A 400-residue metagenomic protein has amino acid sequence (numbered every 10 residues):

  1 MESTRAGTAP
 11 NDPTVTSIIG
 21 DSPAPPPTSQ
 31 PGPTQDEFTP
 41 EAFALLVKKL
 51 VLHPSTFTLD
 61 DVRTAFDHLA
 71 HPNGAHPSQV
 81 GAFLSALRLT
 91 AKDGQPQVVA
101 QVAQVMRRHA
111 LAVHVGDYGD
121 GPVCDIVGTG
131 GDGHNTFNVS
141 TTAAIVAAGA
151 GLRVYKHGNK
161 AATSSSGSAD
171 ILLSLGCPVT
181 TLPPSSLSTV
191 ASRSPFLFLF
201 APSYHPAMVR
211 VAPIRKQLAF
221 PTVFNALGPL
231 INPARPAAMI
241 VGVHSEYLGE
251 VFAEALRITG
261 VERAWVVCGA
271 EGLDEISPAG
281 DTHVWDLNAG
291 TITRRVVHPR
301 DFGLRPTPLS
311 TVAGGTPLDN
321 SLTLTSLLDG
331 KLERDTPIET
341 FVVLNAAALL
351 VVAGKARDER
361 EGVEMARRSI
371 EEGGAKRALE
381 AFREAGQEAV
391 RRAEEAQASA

Functional and structural regions predicted by a protein language model:
M1-A6: Universal eukaryotic N-terminal targeting presequences
G7, D12-A42, R107-L111, T136 (+3 more regions): Glycine-rich anion-binding loops and their surrounding alpha/beta cores
D36-V99, R107-V115, F341: N-terminal glycine-rich anion-binding loops that anchor highly charged ligand groups
H53, P72, R88-K92, G130-H134 (+4 more regions): Short, small-residue-enriched loops and turns at beta-alpha junctions that line or gate enzyme active sites
G74-P77, G133-T141, T336-F341: Short, conserved micro-motifs enriched in small and acidic residues
A82, T142-V146, F341, N345-A348: Short amphipathic alpha-helical face segments that pack within enzyme cores and frequently flank/anchor catalytic
L84, F137-S194: A glycine-rich phosphate/pyrophosphate-binding beta-strand-loop-alpha-helix module
A91-A162: Active-site cofactor/substrate anionic-group-binding motifs, chiefly glycine- and Lys/Arg-rich phosphate-binding loops
